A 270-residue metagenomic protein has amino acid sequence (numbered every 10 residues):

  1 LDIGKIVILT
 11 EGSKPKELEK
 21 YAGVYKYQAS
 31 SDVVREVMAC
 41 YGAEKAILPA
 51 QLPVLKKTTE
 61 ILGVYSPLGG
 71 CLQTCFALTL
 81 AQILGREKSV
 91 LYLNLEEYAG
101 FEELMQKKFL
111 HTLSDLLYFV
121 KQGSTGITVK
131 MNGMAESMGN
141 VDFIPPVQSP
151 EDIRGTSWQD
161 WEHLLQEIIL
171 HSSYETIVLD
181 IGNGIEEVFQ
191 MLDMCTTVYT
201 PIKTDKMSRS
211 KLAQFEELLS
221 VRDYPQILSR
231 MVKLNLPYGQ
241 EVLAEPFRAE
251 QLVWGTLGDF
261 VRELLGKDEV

Functional and structural regions predicted by a protein language model:
L1, V7-T10, G63-Y65, L93 (+3 more regions): Conserved beta-strand segments of the P-loop GTPase G domain that flank and frequently precede/overlap
D2-G12, E17-Q28, K107-T112, Y199 (+1 more regions): Active-site regions of enzymes building and remodeling cell-envelope glycoconjugates
D2-I61: Extreme N-terminal, non-catalytic leader segments that precede Walker-type/kinase nucleotide-binding cores
R35-E36, E162-L252: Conserved catalytic-core segment of NTP-binding enzymes
T58-E97: Walker A/P-loop phosphate-binding motif and the immediately C-terminal alpha-helix
E87-P145: Phosphate-binding loop that captures ATP/GTP phosphates
G123-A135, P145-I181: Cytosolic-facing regulatory segments adjacent to core modules
F247-V270: NTP-binding/hydrolysis catalytic cores, primarily Walker-type P-loop NTPases
